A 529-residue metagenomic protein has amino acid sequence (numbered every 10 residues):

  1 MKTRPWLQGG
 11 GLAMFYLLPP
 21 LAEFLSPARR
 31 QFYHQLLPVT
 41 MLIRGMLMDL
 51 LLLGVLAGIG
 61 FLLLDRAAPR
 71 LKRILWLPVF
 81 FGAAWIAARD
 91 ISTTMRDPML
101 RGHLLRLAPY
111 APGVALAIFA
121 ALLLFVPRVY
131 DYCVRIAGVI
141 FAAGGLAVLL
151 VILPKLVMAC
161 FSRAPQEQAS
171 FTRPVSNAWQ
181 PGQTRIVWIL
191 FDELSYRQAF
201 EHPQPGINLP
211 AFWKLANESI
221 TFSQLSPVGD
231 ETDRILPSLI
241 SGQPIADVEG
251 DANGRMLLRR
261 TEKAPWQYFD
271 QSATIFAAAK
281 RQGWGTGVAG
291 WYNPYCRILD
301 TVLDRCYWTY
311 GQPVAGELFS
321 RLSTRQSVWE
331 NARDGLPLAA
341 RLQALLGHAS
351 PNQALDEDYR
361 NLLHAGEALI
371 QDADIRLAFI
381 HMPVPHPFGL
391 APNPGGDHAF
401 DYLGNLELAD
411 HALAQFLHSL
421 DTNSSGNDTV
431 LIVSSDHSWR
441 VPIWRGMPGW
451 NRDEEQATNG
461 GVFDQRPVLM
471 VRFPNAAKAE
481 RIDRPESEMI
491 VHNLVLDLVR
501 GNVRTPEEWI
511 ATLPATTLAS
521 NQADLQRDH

Functional and structural regions predicted by a protein language model:
K2-H529: Catalytic domains that recognize anionic headgroups
